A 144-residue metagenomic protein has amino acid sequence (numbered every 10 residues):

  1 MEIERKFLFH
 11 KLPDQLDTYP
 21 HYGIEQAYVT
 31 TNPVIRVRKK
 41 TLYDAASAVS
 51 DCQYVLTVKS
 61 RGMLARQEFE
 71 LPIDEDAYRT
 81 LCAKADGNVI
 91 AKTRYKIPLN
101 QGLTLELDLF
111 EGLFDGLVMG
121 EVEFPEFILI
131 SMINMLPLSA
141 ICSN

Functional and structural regions predicted by a protein language model:
M1-N144: Phosphate-end processing signature that detects enzymes handling 5′-triphosphorylated RNA and polyphosphate
